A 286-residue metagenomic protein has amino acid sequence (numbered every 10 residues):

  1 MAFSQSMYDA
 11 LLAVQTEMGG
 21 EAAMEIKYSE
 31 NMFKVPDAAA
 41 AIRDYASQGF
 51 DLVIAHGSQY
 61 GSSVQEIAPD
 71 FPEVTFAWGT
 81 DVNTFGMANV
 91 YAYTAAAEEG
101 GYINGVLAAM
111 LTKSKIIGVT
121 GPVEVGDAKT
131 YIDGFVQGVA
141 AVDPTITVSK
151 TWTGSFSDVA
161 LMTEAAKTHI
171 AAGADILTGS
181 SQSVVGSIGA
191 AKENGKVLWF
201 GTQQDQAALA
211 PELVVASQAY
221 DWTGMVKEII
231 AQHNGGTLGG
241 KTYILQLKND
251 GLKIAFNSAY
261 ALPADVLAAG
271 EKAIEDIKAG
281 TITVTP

Functional and structural regions predicted by a protein language model:
M1-P286: A residue-level marker of the well-folded mature domains of exported/periplasmic proteins
